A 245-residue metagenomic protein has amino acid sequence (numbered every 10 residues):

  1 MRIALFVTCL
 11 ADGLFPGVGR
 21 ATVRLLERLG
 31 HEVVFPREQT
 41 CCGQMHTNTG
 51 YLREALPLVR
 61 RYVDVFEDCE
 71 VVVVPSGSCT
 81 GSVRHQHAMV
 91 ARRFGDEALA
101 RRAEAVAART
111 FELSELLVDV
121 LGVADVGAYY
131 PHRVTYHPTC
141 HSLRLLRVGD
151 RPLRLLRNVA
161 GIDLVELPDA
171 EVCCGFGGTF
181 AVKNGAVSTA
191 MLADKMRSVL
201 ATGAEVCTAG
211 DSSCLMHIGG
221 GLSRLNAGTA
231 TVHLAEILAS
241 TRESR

Functional and structural regions predicted by a protein language model:
M1-R245: Iron-sulfur cluster-binding electron-transfer modules in prokaryotic oxidoreductases
